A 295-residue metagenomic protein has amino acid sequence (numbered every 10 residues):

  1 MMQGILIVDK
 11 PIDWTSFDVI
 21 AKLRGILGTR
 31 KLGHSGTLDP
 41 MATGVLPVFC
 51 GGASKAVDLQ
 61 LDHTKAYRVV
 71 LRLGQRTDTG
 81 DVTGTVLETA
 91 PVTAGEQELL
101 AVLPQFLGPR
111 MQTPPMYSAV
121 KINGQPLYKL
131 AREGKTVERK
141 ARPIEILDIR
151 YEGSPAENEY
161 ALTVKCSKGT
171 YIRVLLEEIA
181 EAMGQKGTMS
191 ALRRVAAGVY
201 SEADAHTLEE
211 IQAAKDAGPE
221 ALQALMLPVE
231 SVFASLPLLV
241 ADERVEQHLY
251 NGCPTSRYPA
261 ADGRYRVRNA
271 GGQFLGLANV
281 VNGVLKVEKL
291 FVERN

Functional and structural regions predicted by a protein language model:
M1-P11, F17-H34, L38, A42-V45 (+3 more regions): Accessory RNA 3′-end/elbow-binding domains used by RNA modification enzymes
M1-S167, V174-H206: Catalytic cores of RNA-modifying enzymes
